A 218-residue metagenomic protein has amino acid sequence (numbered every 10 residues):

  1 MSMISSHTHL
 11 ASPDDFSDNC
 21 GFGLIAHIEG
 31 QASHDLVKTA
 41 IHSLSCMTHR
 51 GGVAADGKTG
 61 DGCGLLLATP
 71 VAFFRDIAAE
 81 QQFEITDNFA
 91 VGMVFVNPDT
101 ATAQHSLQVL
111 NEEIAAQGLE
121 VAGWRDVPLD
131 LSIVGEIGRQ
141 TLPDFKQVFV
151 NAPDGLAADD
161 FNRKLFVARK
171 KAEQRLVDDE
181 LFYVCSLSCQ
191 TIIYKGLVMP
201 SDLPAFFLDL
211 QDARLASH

Functional and structural regions predicted by a protein language model:
M1-H218: N-terminal segments that mediate ammonia production and transfer in glutamine-dependent amidotransferase systems
